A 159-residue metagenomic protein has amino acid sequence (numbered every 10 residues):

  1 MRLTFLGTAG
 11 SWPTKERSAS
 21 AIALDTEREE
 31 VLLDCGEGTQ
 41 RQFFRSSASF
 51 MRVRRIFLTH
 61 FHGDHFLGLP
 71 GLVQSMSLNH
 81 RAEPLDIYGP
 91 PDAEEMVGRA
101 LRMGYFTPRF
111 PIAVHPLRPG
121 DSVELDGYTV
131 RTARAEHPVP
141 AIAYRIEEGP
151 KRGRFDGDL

Functional and structural regions predicted by a protein language model:
M1-A48, A82-P84, Y144-I146, R152-G153: Conserved beta-strand hairpin/beta-sheet module of binuclear metal-dependent hydrolase folds, prominently
L3, I112-V114, V130: Generic structural signal for residues in well-ordered beta-strands
W12, D64-H65, D121, P138-P140: Active-site environment of divalent metal-dependent phosphoester hydrolases
P13-E16, D126-L159: Active-site-proximal loop/helix segment associated with metal-binding centers of metalloenzymes
L24, G120-L125: Short acidic-hydrophobic surface loop/beta-edge motif
E37-Y88, P116: Active-site metal-binding motif and surrounding structural segment of the metallo-beta-lactamase
Q40, F50, G63, A93-E94 (+2 more regions): Alpha-helix N-cap/helix-start and coil->helix boundary motif
R81-R118: Active-site neighborhood of divalent metal-dependent phosphoester bond hydrolases
